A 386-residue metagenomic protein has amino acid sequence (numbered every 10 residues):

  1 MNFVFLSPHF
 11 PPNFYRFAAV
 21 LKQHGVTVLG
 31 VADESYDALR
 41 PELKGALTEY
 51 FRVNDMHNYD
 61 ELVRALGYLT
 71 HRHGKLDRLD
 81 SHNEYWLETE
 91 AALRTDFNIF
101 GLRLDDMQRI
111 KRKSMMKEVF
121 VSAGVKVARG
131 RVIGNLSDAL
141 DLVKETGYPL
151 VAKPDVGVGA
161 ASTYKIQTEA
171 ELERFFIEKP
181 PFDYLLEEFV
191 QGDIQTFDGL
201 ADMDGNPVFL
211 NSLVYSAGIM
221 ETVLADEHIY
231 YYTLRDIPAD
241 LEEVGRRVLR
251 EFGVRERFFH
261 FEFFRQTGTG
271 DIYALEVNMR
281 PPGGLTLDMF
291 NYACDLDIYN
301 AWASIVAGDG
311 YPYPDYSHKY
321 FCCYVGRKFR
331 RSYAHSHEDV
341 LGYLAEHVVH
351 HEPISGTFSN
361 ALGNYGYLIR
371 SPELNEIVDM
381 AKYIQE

Functional and structural regions predicted by a protein language model:
M1-D105, Y311, P372-E386: ATP-binding N-terminal substructure of ATP-dependent carboxylate-amine bond-forming enzymes
L69-L76, K144-T146, K179-P181: Glycine-rich phosphate-binding loop signature in dinucleotide/nucleotide-binding domains
R94-S162: A conserved helix-loop-beta module that forms one wall/lid of the active-site cleft in ATP-utilizing catalytic domains
K126-A128, P149-A152, A161-T196, E221-E227 (+3 more regions): Conserved ATP-binding module of the ATP-grasp superfamily
I133, T163-T168, L200-D202, Y231 (+1 more regions): Short beta-strand-to-turn element immediately C-terminal to the catalytic PLP-Schiff-base lysine in fold type I
E188-V254, F258, N278-V306, Y324: ATP-dependent carboxylate/phosphate-activation module, predominantly the ATP-grasp catalytic core and closely related
R255-G268: A short glycine-rich, hydrophobically flanked beta-strand micro-motif that places a catalytic Asp/Glu for divalent metal
A303-E386: Peripheral (often C-terminal) accessory segments that flank ATP-dependent C-N-forming ligase machineries
